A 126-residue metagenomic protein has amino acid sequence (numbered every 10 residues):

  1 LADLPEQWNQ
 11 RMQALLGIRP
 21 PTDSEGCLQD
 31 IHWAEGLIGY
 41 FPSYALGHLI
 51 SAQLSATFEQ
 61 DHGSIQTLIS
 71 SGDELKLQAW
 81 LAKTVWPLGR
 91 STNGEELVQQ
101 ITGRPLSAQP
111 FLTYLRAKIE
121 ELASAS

Functional and structural regions predicted by a protein language model:
L1-S126: C-terminal, non-catalytic "cap/extension" segments appended to globular domains
